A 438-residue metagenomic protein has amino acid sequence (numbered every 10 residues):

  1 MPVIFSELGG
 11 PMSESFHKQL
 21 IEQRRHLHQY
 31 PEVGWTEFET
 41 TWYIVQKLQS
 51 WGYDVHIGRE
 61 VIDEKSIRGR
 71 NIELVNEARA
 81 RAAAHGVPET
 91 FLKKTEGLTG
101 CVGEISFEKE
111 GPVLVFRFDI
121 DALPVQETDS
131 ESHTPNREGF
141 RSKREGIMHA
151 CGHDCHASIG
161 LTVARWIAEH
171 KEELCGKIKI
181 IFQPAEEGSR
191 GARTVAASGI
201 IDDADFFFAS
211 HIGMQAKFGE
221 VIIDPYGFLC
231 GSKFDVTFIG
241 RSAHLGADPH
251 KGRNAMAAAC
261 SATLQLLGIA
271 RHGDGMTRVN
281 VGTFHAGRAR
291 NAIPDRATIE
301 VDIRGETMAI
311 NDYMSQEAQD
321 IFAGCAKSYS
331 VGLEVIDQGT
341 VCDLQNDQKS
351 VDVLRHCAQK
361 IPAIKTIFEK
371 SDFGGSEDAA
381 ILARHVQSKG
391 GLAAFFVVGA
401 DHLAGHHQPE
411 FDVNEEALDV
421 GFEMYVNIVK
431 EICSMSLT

Functional and structural regions predicted by a protein language model:
I4-M148, E169, E173-L174: Acidic/His- and Gly-rich active-site-bordering loop/insert found across diverse amide/peptide-bond hydrolases
L27, L48, F116, H153 (+8 more regions): Divalent metal-coordination and catalytic microenvironments
W35-E39, D154, R253, E416-D419: Soluble non-cytosolic domains of exported or imported proteins
S50, A257-T438: Metal-dependent amide/peptide-bond hydrolase catalytic core, centered on the "pita-bread" metallohydrolase fold
G69, C101, L123-P124, T134-M148 (+4 more regions): Histidine/acidic-residue-rich, glycine-tolerant segments that coordinate divalent metal ions
T90-T95, E186, D224-F228, S371-G374: Short Gly/Pro-enriched turn/cap motifs at secondary-structure boundaries
V113-F116, C230-T237, D295, L392-V398: Short coil-to-beta-strand
